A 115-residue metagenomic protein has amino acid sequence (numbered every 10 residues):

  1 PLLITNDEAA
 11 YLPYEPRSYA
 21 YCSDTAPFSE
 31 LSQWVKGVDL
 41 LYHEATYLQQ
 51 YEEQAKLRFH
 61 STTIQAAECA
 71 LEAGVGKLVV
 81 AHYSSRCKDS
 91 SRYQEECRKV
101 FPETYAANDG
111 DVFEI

Functional and structural regions predicted by a protein language model:
P1-V80, S91-Y93: Metal-dependent phosphodiesterase/nuclease catalytic metal-binding core
Y83: Short, ordered loop/turn segments at secondary-structure junctions
C87: Substrate-binding N-lobe of the ribokinase-like
S90-V112: Short, electropositive alpha-helical surface patch
I115: Conserved N-terminal glycine/acidic-rich loop preference
